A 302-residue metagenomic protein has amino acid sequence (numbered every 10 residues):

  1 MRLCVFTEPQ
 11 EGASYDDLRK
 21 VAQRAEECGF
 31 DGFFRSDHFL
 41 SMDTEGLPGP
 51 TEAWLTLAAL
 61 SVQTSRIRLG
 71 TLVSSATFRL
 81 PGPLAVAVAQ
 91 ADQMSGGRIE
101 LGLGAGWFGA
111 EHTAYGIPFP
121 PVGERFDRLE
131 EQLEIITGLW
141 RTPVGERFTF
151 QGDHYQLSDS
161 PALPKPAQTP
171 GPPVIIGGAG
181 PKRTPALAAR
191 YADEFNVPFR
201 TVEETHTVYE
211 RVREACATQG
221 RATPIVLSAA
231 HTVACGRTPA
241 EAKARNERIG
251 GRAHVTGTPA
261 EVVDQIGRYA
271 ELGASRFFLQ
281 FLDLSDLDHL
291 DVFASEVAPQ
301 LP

Functional and structural regions predicted by a protein language model:
M1-P302: Active-site-adjacent structural elements that line small-molecule/cofactor binding pockets in enzymes
